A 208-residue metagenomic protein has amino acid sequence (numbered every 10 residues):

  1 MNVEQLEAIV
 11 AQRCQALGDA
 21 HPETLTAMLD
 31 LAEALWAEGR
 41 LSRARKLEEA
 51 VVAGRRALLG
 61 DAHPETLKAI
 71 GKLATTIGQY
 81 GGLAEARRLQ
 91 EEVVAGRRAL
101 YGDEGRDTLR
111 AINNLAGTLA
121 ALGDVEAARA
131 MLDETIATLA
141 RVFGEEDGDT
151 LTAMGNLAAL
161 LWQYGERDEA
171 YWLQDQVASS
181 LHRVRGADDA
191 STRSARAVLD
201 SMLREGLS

Functional and structural regions predicted by a protein language model:
M1-S208: Intrinsic-disorder-linked linear interaction elements in eukaryotic regulatory proteins
